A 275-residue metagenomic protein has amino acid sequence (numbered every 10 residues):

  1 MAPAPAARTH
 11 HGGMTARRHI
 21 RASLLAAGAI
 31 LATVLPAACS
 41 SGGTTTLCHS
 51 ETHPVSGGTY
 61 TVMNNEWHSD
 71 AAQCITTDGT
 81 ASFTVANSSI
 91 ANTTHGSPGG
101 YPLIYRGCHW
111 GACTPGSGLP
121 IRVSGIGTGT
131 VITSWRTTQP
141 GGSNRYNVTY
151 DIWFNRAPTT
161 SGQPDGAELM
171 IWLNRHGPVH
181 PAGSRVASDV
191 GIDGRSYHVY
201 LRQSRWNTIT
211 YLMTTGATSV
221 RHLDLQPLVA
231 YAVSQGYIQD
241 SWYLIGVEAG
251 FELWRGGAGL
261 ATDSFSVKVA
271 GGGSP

Functional and structural regions predicted by a protein language model:
T9-H10: Short, positively charged and aromatic/hydrophobic N-terminal segments
M14-A27: Bacterial N-terminal signal peptides that target proteins for export
P36-A38: C-terminal motif of bacterial Sec signal peptides marking the signal peptidase cleavage site
T44-H95: Solvent-exposed N-terminal domain segments of exported/luminal and surface proteins
F83-V85, G129-T137, Y150-I152, L244-L253: Short, hydrophobic/proline-enriched secondary-structure or compact coil segments at domain edges
P102-A187: Extracellular-facing segments of soluble proteins and assemblies that are Gly/Ser/Thr-biased and enriched in aromatics
P158-Q226: Short helix-loop boundary/capping segments
T215-P275: Long, compositionally biased interface segments
